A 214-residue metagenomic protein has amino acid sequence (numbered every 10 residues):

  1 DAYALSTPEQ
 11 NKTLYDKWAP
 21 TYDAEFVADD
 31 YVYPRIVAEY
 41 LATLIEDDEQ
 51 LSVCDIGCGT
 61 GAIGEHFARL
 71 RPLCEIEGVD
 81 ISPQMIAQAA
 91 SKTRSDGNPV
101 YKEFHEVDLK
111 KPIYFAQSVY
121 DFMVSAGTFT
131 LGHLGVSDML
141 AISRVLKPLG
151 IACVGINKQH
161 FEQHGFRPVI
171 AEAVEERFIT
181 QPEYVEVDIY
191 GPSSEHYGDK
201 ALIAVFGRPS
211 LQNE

Functional and structural regions predicted by a protein language model:
D1-T21: N-terminal, positively charged/glycine-rich alpha-helical extensions of SAM-dependent methyltransferases
Y31-E49: Conserved alpha-helix/loop element of class I SAM-dependent methyltransferases that forms part of the SAM/SAH-binding
C54-I113: Class I SAM-dependent methyltransferase SAM/SAH-binding core
P112-M123: A short acidic, Gly/Pro-enriched loop at the edge of an enzyme's catalytic core that lines a small-molecule cofactor
D121-G135: A short SAM/SAH-binding and catalytic strip from SAM-dependent methyltransferases
V136-P148: A short glycine-rich, Lys/Arg-flanked "PGG" loop and its adjoining helix->strand segment in the class I
L149-K158: Conserved beta-strand signature within the Rossmann-like core of class I S-adenosyl-L-methionine
F178-E214: Class I S-adenosyl-L-methionine
